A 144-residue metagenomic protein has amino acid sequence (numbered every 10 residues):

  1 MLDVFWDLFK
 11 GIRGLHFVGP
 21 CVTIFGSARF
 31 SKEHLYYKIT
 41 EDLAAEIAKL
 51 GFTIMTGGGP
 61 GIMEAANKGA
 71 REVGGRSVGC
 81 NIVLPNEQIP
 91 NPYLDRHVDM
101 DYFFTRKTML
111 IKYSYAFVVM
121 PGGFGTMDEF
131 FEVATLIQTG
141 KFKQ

Functional and structural regions predicted by a protein language model:
M1-C80: Glycine-rich beta-alpha loop segments
D3, G125-D128: Residue-level recognition of hydrophobic positions within alpha-helical transmembrane segments
F9-G11, E64-A65, F104-R106, A134-L136: A generic local structural motif
H16-V18, L35-L50, R96-T105, I111-Y113 (+2 more regions): Nucleotide-activated sugar donor-binding and catalytic core shared by glycosyltransferases and related lipid-linked
Y36, E64-A70, D128-G140: Short Gly/Thr/Asp-enriched flexible loops that form oxyanion-binding sites at enzyme active sites
G51-G58, S114-G125: A short, small-residue-rich loop immediately preceding and capping a beta-strand
G61-M120: Acidic/glycine-enriched connector segments
S77, K143-Q144: Short, structured loop/turn "capping" segments at alpha-beta junctions
